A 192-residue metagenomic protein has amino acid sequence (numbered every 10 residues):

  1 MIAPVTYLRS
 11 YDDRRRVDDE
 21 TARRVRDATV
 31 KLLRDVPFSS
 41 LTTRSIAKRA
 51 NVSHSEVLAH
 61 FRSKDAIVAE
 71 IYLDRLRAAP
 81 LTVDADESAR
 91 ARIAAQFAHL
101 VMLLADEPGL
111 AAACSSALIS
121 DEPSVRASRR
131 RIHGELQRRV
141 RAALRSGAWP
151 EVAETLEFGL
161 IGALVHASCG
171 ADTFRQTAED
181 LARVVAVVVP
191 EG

Functional and structural regions predicted by a protein language model:
M1-V36, S40-R49, A66: Basic, helix-initiating cap at the start of DNA-binding domains
L33, T42-T43, S53, K64-R75 (+2 more regions): Amphipathic alpha-helical segments enriched in hydrophobic/aromatic and basic residues that form the DNA-contacting
A50-F61: Short hydrophobic/aromatic patch on the recognition helix
E70, L81-G109, L156: Hydrophobic alpha-helical connector segments
V83-D86, C114-L118, A167-A171: Secondary-structure edge/capping motif, primarily at the C-terminal ends of alpha-helices and the immediately following
L103-R130, V165: Amphipathic alpha-helical segments used for helix-helix packing
D121-E154, E179-R183: Amphipathic alpha-helical packing segments from all-alpha helical-bundle domains
A148-V188: Hydrophobic alpha-helical segments that form the core of small-molecule binding pockets and/or dimer interfaces
